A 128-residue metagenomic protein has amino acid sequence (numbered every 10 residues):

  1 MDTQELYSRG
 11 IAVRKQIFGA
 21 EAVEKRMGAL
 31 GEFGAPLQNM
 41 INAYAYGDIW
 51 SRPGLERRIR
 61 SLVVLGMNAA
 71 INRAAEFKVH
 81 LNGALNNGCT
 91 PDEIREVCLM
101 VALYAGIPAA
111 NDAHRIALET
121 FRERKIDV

Functional and structural regions predicted by a protein language model:
M1-R58, N86, N111-V128: Acidic, glycine/proline-rich low-complexity segments that act as flexible tails and inter-domain linkers
F18, Y46, L65, I71 (+1 more regions): Short glycine-rich loop/turn motifs that provide flexible caps or phosphate-binding loops at active sites
F33, A69-A70, N87, M100-I107: A short structural micro-motif
I41-A45, L62-M67, V97-A102: Short alpha-helical scaffolding segments that buttress acidic/His motifs in well-ordered protein cores
L62-L65, A69-R95: Mid-chain, well-packed structural core segment of small domains
E76, I107-N111: Substrate/cofactor-recognition hotspot
